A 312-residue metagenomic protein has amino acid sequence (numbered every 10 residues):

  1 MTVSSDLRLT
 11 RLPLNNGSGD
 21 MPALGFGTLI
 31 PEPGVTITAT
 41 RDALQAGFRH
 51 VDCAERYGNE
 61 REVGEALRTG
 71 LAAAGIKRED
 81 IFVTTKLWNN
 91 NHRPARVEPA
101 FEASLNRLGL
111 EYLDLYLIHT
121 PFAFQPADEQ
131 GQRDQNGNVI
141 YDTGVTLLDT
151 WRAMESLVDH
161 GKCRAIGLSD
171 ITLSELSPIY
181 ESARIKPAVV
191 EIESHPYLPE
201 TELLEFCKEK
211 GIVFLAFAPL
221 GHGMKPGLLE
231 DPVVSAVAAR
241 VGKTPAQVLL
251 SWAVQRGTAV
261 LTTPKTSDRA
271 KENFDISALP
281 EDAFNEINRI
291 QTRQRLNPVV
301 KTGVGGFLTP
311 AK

Functional and structural regions predicted by a protein language model:
M1-I81, E98-P99, L220-G223, K312: N-terminal binding-site loop/beta-alpha segment at the start of enzyme catalytic domains that lines or forms
P13-N16, G64-R78, L105-G109, Y180-A183 (+1 more regions): Acidic (Asp/Glu)-rich catalytic clusters
S18, V97-I118, S156-H160: CE4/NodB-like, metal-dependent polysaccharide N-deacetylase domain that modifies extracellular/periplasmic N-acetylated
P22-V35, K86-P94, N138-T143: Active-site mouth loops of central-metabolism enzymes
P31-L44, R93-L108, T172-S177, P199: Short, acidic/polar
F48, L110-L113, C163, P187: A structural motif
K77-N91, L115-P121, E193-S194: A short, structured active-site edge motif that brings together acidic residues
T120-K312: Beta/alpha (TIM)-barrel catalytic core signal, keyed to glycine-rich beta->alpha loops juxtaposed to Asp/Glu that bind
